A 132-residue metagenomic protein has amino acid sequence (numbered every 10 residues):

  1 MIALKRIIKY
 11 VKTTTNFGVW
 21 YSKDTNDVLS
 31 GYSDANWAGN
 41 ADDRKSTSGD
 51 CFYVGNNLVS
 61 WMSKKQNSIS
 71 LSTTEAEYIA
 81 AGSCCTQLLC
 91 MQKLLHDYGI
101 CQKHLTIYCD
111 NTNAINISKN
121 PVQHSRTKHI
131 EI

Functional and structural regions predicted by a protein language model:
M1-I132: Divalent metal-binding acidic/histidine catalytic loops
